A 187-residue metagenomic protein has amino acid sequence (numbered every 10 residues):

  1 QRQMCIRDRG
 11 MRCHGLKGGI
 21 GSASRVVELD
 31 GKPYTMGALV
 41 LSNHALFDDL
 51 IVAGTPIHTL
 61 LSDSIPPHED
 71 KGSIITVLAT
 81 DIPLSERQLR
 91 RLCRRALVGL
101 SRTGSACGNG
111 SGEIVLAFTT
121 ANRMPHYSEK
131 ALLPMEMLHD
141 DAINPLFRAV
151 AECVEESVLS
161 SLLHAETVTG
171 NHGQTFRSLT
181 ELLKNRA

Functional and structural regions predicted by a protein language model:
Q1-I6: Short, small-residue-biased leader/transition segments that mark boundaries at the very start of proteins
R7-M11, G112-T119, Q174-L182: A glycine-rich phosphate-binding loop feature that marks nucleotide/adenosyl-phosphate handling sites
G10-V26, A106-N109, A151, E155: Conserved phosphate/anionic-ligand binding catalytic regions in large, soluble enzymes, centered on
R12, L16, L46-D48, A53 (+5 more regions): Glycine-rich, flexible loop/turn motifs
R25, K32-R90, G99-S105, N122-M124: Glycine- and Gly-Pro-enriched alpha-helical subdomains that act as flexible, kink-prone "lid/hinge" or packing modules
T76-R148, N171: Hydrophobic alpha-helical bundle architecture
Y127-A187: Internal helix-turn-beta structural module
